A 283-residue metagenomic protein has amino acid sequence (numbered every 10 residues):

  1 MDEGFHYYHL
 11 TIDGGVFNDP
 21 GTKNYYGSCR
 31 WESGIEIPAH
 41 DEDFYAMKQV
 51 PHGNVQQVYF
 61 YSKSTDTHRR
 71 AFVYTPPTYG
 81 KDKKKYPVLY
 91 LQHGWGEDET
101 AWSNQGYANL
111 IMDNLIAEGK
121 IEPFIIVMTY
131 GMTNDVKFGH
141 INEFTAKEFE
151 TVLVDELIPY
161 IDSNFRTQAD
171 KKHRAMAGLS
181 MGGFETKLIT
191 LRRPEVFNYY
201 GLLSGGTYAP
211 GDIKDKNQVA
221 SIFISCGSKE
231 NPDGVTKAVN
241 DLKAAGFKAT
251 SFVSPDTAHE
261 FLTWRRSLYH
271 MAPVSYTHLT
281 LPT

Functional and structural regions predicted by a protein language model:
M1-L279: Non-catalytic cap/lid and distal C-terminal segments of serine-dependent acyl enzymes
L281-T283: Secondary-structure capping and domain/repeat boundary segments
